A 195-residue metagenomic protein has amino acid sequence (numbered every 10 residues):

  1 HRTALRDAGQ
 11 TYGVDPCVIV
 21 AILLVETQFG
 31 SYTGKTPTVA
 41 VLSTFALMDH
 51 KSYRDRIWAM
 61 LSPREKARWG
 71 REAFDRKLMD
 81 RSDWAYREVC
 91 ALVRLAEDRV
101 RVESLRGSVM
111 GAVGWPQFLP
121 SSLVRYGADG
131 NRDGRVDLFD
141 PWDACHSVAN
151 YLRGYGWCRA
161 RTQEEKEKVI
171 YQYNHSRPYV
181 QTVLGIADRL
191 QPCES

Functional and structural regions predicted by a protein language model:
H1-S195: Catalytic glycan-binding domains that act on GlcNAc-containing polysaccharides
